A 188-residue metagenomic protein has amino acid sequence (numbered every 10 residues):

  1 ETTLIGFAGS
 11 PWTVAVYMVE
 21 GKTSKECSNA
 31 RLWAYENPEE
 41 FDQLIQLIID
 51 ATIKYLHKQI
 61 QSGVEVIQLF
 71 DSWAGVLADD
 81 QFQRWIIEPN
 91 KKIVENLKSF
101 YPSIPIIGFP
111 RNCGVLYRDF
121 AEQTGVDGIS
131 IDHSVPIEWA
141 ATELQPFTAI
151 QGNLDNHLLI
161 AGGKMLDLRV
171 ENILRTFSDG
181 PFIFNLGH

Functional and structural regions predicted by a protein language model:
E1-H188: Active-site loop segments of alpha/beta catalytic cores
